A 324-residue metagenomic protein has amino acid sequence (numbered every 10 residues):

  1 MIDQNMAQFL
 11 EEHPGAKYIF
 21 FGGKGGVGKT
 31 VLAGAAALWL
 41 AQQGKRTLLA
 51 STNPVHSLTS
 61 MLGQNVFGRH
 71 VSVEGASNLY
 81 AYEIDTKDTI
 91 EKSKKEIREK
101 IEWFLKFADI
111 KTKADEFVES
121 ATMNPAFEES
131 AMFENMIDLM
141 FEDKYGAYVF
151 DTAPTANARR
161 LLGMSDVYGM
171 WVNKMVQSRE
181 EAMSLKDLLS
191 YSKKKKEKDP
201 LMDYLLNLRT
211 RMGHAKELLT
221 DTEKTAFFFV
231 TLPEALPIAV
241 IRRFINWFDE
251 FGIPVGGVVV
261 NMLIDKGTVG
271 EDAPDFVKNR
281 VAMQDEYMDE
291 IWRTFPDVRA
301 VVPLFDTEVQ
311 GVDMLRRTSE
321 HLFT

Functional and structural regions predicted by a protein language model:
M1-E12, K216-T324: C-terminal lobe/tail of nucleotide-utilizing enzymes
M1-I19, K24-V27, L32, A36-L206: Nucleotide-state-sensitive switch-loop elements of NTP-binding domains
S130, R209, D285: Electropositive phosphate-/nucleotide-binding environments in soluble metabolic enzymes
N135-D138, H214, E290: Alpha-helical scaffold segments in soluble metabolic enzymes
D199-R209, H214-A215, P237: C-terminal-of-GTPase-core extension/linker across diverse P-loop GTPases
